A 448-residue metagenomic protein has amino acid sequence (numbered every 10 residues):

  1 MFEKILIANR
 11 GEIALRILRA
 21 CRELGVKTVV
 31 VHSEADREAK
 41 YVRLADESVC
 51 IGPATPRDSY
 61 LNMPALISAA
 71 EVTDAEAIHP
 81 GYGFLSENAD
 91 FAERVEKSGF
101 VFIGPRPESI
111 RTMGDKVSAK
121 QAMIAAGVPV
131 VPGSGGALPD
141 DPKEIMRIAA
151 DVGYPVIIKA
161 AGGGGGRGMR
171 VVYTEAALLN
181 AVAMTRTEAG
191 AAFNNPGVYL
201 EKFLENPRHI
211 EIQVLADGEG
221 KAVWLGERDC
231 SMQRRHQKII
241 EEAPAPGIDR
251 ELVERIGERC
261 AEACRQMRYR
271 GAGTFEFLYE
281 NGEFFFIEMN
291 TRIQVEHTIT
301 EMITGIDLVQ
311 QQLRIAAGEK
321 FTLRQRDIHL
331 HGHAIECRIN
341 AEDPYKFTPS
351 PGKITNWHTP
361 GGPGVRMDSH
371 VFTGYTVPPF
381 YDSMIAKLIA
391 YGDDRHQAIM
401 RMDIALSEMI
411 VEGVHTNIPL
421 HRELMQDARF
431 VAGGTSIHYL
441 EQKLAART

Functional and structural regions predicted by a protein language model:
M1-F275, Y279-Q294: N-terminal beta-alpha lobe that positions the nucleotide/phosphoryl donor in ATP/NTP-coupled carboxylate activation
T298-T448: Catalytic cores of soluble metabolic enzymes centered on carboxylation/carboxyl-transfer
